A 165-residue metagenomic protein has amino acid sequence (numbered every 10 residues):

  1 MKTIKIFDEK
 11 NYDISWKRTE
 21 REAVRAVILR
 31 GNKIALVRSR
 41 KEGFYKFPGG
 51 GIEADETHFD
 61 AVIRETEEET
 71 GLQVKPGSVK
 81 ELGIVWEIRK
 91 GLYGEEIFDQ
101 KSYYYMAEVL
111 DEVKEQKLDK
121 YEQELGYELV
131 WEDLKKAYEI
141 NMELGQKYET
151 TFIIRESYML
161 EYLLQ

Functional and structural regions predicted by a protein language model:
M1-R25, G31: Acidic, metal-coordinating catalytic segment for phosphate/diphosphate chemistry, firing primarily on the Nudix
K10-S15, W86, T150-T151: Class I (Rossmann-like) S-adenosyl-L-methionine-dependent methyltransferase catalytic domain, capturing the SAM-binding
R18-E20, E95-K101, Y121-G126: A generic structural micro-feature
L29-E69, Q73: Conserved Nudix-box catalytic region and its N-terminal flanking loop in Nudix hydrolases and closely related
G43-F44, E112-Q165: Nudix hydrolase/Nudix homology domain
Q73-I84: A short coil-to-beta-strand element that immediately follows conserved catalytic motifs
E87-Q116, V130: Active-site-adjacent beta-strand/loop module that shapes the phosphate/pyrophosphate-binding cleft
